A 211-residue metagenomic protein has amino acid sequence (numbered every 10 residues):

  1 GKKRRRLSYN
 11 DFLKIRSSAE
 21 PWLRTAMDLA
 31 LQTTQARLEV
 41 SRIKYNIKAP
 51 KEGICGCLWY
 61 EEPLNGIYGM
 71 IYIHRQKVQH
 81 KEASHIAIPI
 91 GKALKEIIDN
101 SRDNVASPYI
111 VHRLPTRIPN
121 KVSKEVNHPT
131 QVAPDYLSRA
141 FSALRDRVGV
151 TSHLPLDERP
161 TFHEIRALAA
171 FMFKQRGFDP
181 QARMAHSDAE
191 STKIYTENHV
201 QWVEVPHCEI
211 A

Functional and structural regions predicted by a protein language model:
G1-S41: Basic, Lys/Arg- and aromatic-enriched nucleic-acid-binding interface segment
D11, R42-N100: Conserved tyrosine-mediated DNA breakage-rejoining catalytic core shared by Y-recombinases
W22, Q35-A36, S84-I86, R166: Short, cationic motifs built from Arg/Lys/His that form the positively charged side of catalytic pockets
D28, Q32, E39, E164-S187: C-terminal catalytic core of tyrosine-transesterase DNA break-rejoin enzymes
N46-I54, R176-T196: Short, polar N-cap/turn motifs at the start of nucleic acid-interacting alpha helices
K77-N100, S107-A143, T161: C-terminal catalytic core of Y-nucleophile DNA break-rejoin enzymes
Q79, M184-I210: Catalytic-site neighborhood detector that most strongly recognizes the C-terminal catalytic loop/helix of tyrosine
P134-S138, H153-R176, S191-I194: Short basic/aromatic active-site micro-motif
